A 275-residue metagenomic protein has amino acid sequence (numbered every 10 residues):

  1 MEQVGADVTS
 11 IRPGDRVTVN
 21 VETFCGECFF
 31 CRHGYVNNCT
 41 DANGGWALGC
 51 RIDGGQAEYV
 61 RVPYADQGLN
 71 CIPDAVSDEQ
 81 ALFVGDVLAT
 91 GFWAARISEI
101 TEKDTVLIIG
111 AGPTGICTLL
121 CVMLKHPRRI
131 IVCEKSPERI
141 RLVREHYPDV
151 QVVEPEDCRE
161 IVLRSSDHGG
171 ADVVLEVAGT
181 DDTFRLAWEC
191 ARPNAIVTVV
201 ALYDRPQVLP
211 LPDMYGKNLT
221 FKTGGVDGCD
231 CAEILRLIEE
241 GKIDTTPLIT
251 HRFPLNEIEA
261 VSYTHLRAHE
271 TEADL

Functional and structural regions predicted by a protein language model:
M1-R32, P73-V76: Glycine-rich beta-strand-centered segment in the early N-terminal region that forms part of a ligand/cofactor-binding
V21-G68: Cysteine-cluster motifs in flexible loop/terminal segments that predominantly coordinate metals
C71-E156: Mid-domain Rossmann-like dinucleotide-binding core that forms the NAD(H)/NADP(H) cofactor-binding site
S98-E102, M123, I140-T220: Glycine-rich cofactor phosphate-binding loops and adjacent beta1-alpha1 units of small-molecule cofactor enzyme domains
R164, H168, Y203-H251, E259-A260: C-terminal substrate-binding/catalytic core of Rossmann-like NAD(P)-dependent dehydrogenases/reductases
T264-T271: Conserved small/polar residues in nucleotide/adenosyl-binding loops
